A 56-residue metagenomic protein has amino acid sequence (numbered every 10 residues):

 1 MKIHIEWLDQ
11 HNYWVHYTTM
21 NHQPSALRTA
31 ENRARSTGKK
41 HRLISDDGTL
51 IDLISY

Functional and structural regions predicted by a protein language model:
M1-H16, S45: Short aromatic-glycine-(Arg/Gly/Cys) micro-motifs in beta-strand/loop hairpins
H4, H22, H41-R42: Residue-level detector of intrinsically disordered/flexible regions characterized by low predicted structural confidence
N12-S25, L50: A short, exposed loop/beta-hairpin motif centered on an aromatic-Gly-Thr core
P24-S36: Acidic, low-complexity, intrinsically disordered interaction modules
R33-Y56: Short, mixed-charge low-complexity intrinsically disordered segments
